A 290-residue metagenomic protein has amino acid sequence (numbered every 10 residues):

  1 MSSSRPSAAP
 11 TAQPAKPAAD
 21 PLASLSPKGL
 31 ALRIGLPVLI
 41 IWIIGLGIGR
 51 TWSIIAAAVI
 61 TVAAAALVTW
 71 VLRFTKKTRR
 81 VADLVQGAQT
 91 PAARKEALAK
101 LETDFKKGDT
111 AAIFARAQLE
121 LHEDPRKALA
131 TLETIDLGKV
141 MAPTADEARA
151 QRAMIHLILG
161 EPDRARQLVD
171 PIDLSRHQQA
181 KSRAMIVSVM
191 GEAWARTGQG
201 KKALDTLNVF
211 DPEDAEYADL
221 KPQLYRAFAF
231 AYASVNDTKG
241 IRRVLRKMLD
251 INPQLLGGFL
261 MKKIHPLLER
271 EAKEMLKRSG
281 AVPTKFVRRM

Functional and structural regions predicted by a protein language model:
S2-Q89: N-terminal alpha-helical membrane-insertion module
L67-T69, A99-K107, T134-P143, D170-A180 (+3 more regions): Solenoid-like repeat scaffolds
L67-V140: N-terminal topogenic membrane-targeting module
R79, D83, A111-Q118, T144 (+5 more regions): "A position-specific structural signal for the A-helix of alpha-solenoid helical repeats
H122-E123, L159, T197, V235: Structural motif corresponding to the intra-repeat A-B loop/turn of tetratricopeptide repeats
D124-P162: Structured, soluble extracytoplasmic/luminal domains of envelope-associated proteins
F210-M290: Long, non-transmembrane cytosolic or organellar matrix-exposed soluble domains/tails of integral membrane proteins
